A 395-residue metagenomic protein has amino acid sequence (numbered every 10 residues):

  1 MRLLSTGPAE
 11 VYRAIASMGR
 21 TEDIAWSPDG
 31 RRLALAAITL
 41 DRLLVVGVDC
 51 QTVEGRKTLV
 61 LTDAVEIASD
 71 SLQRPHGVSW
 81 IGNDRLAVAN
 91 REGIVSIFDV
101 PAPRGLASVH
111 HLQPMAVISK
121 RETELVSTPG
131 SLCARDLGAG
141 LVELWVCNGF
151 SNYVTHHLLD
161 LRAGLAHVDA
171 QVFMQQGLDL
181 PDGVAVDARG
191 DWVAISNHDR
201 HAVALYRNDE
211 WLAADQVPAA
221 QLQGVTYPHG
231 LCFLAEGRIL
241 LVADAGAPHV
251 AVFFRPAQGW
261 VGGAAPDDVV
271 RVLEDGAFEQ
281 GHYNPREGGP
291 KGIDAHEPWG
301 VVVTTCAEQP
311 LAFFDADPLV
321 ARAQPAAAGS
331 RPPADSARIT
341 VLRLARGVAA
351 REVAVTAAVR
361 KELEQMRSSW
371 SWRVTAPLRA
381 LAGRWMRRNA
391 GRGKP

Functional and structural regions predicted by a protein language model:
M1-G19, L59-A64: A short helix->beta-strand "capping" segment at the edge of beta-propeller domains
V11, I15-P28, S69-I81, S119-A139 (+4 more regions): Beta-rich, blade/repeat-based domains predominating in secreted/periplasmic proteins but also intracellular
L33, L86, L144, V193 (+2 more regions): Hydrophobic beta-strand positions that form the internal "hydrophobic ladder" of WD40/Gbeta-like beta-propeller blades
I38-T39, V48, N90-E92, V100 (+7 more regions): Short loop/turn segments immediately following the C-termini of beta-strands
D41-L44, I94-S96, N152-V154, H201-V203 (+3 more regions): Structural signal for beta-propeller blades
V45-K57, F98-V109, H157-L165, R207-A213 (+2 more regions): Short loop/turn segments immediately following beta-strands, especially the blade-tip and inter-blade linker loops
E287-R343: Blade-level signature of beta-propeller repeat domains, shared across WD40, Kelch, NHL, RCC1 and BNR/Asp-box propellers
A328-P395: Boundary detector for helix-to-coil junctions that initiate low-complexity/charged tails
